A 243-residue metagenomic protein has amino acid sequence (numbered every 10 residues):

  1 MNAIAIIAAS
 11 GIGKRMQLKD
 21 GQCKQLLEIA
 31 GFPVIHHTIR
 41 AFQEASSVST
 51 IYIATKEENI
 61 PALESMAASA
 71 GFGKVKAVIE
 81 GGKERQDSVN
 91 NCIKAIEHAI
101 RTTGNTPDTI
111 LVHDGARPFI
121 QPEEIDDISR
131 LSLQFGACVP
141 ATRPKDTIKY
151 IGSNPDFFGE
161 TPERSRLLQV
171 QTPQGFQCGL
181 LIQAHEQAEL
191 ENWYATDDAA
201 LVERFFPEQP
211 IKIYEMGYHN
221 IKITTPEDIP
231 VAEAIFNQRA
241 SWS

Functional and structural regions predicted by a protein language model:
M1-P61: N-terminal glycine-rich phosphate-binding loop and ensuing alpha1 helix
I7, I35, C92, D114 (+3 more regions): Residue-level signal for inorganic ion chemistry
M16, L63-A67, I128, I148 (+2 more regions): Hydrophobic packing residues within well-ordered alpha-helices of enzyme cores
H36-P107, E189-E191: Conserved N-terminal catalytic core of the sugar/cofactor nucleotidyltransferase
S49-T50, G136-A137, P210: Residues at the starts of beta-strands that form the adenosine-phosphate
K83-G152, Q171: Conserved beta-loop-beta/alpha segment of the NTase-like Rossmann-fold superfamily that binds/positions NTPs
Y150-F176: Short, flexible, basic/aromatic active-site loop/helix in glycosyltransferases
L168-S243: Conserved alpha/beta core of the MobA/IspD/sugar-nucleotide pyrophosphorylase nucleotidyltransferase superfamily
